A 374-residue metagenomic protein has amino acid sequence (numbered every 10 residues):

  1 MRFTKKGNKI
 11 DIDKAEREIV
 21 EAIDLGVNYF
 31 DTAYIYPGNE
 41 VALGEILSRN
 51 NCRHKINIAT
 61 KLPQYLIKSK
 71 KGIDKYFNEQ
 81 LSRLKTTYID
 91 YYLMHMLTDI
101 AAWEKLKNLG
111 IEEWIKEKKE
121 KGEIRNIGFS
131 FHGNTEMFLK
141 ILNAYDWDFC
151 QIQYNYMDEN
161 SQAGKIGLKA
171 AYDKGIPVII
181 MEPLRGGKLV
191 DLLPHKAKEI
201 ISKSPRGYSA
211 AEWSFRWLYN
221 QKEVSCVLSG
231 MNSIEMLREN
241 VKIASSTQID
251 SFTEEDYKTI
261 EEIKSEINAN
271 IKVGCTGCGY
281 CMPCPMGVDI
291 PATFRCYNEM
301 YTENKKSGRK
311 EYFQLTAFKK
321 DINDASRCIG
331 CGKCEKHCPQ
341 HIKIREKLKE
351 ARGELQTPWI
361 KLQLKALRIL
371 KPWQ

Functional and structural regions predicted by a protein language model:
M1-I56: N-terminal binding-site loop/beta-alpha segment at the start of enzyme catalytic domains that lines or forms
R2-I10, V20, D24, I67-L184 (+3 more regions): Glycine/proline-rich, positively charged, aromatic-decorated active-site loop/lid region on the catalytic face
E21-I23, V27-N28, L47, I166-Q374: Structured C-terminal cap/extension of enzyme domains
N28-Y34, R125-F129, Q151-I152, C226-L228 (+1 more regions): Short catalytic-loop micro-motif centered on adjacent basic/acidic residues
Y34, G38, T98, H132-G133 (+3 more regions): Short beta->alpha linker loops
V41-T60, E112-G122, D173: Alpha-helix-loop-beta-strand connector modules within alpha/beta enzyme cores
H54-L66, Y92-H95: A short, structured active-site edge motif that brings together acidic residues
H54-N57, D146-Q153, Q248-E254: Short hydrophobic/aromatic-enriched beta-strand-loop microsegments
